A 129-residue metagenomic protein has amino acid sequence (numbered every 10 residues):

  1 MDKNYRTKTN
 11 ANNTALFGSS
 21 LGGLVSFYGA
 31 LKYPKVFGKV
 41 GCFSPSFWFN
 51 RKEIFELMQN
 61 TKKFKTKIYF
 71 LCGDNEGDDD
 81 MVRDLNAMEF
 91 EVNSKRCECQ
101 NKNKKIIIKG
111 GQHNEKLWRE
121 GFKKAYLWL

Functional and structural regions predicted by a protein language model:
M1-L129: Non-catalytic cap/lid and distal C-terminal segments of serine-dependent acyl enzymes
